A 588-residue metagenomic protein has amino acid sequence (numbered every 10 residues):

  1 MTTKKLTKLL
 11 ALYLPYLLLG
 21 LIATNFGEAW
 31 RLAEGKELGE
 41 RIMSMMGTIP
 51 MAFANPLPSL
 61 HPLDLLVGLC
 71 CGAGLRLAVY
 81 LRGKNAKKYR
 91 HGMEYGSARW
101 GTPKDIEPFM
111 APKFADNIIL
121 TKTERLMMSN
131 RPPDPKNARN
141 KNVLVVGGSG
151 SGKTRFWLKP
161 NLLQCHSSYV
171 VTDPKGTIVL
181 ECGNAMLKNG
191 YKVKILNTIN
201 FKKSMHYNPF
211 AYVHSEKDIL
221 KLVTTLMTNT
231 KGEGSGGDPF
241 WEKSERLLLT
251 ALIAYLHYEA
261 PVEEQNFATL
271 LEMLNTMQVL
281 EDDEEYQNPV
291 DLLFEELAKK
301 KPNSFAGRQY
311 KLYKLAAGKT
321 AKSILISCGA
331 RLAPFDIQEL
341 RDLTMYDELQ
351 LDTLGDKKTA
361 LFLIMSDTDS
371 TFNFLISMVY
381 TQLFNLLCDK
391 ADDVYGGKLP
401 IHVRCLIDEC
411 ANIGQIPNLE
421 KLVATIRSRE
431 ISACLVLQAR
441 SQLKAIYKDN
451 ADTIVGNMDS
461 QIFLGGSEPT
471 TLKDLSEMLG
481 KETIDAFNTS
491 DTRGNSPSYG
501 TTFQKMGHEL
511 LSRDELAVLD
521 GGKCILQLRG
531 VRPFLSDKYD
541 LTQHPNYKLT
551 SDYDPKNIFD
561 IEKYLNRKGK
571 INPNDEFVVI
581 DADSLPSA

Functional and structural regions predicted by a protein language model:
M1-S151, R155-L158, K202, K481 (+2 more regions): Basic- and hydrophobic-enriched, low-structure N-terminal and domain-boundary segments that flank ATP-binding catalytic
Y13-Y16, W30, W100, W157 (+5 more regions): A residue-identity detector for tryptophan
L21-E28, D134-I431, I446, D514-K538 (+1 more regions): P-loop NTPase motor domains
I49-N55, L63-I118, E216-L226, M273-T276 (+2 more regions): Short alpha-helical interface patches
A98, R125, K141-N142, R308 (+5 more regions): General secondary-structure edge motif
K113-L120, F374-Q382, L475: Conserved long hydrophobic alpha-helices within structured protein cores
L126-P132, K231-F240, V262, D485-Q504: Low-complexity, polar-biased intrinsically disordered regions enriched in Pro/Ser/Thr/Gly
V423-I525: Conserved ATP-driven motor cores of ASCE-family P-loop NTPases powering translocation/secretion/packaging/pilus
